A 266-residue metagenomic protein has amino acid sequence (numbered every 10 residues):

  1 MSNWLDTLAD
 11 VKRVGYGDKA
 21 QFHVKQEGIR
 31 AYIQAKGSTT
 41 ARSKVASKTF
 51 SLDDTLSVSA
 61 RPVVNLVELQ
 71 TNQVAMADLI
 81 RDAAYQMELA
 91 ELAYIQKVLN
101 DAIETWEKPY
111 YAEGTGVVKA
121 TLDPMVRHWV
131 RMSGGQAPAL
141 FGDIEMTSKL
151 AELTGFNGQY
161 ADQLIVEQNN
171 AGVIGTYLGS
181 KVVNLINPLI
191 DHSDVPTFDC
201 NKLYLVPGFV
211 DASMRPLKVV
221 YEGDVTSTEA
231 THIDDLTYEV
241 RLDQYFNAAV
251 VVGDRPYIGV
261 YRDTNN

Functional and structural regions predicted by a protein language model:
M1-V58: Assembly/oligomerization interface modules of large self-assembling protein complexes
W4-D10, Y85, P188-F198: N-terminal short leaders/motifs
H23, S51-D53, R61-V63, F141 (+2 more regions): Residues in well-ordered beta-strands of folded domains
L56, G134, D234-L236: A short, structural micro-pattern
S59-S133: Alpha-helical scaffold segments that mediate packing/assembly in large oligomeric complexes
L89, A93, M146-S148, F246-A248: Short loop/turn segments at secondary-structure transitions that flank enzyme active sites
I103-I174: Extended, solvent-exposed, turn-rich assembly/linker loops in the middle of proteins
F156-N266: Sequence/fold signature of self-assembling virion shell proteins
